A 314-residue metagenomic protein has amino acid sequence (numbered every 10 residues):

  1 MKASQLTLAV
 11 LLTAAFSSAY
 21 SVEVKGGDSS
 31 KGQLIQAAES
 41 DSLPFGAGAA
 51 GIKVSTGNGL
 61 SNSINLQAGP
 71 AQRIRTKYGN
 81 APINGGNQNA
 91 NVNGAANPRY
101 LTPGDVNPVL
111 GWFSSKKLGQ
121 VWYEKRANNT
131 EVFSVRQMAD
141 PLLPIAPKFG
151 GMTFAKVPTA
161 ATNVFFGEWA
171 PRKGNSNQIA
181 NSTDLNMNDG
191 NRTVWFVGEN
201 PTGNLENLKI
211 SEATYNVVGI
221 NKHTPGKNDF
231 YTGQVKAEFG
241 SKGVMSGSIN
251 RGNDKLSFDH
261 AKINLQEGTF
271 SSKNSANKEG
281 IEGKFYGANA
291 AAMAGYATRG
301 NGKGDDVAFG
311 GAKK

Functional and structural regions predicted by a protein language model:
M1-V24: Gram-negative bacterial Sec-dependent N-terminal signal peptides
Y20-K314: Mature soluble binding/inhibitory domains
